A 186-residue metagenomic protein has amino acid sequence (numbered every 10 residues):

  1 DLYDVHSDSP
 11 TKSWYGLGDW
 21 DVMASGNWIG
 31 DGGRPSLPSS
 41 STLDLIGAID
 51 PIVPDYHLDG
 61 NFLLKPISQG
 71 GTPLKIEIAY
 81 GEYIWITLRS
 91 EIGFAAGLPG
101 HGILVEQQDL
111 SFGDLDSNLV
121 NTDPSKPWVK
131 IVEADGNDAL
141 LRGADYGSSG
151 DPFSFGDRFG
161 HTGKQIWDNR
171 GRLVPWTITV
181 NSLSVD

Functional and structural regions predicted by a protein language model:
D1-L98, D109-S111: Extracellular hydrolytic enzyme modules, especially secreted metalloproteases of the metzincin/thermolysin-like class
F62-D186: Extracellular low-complexity, Gly/Ser/Thr-rich intrinsically disordered linkers and protease-sensitive activation/hinge
